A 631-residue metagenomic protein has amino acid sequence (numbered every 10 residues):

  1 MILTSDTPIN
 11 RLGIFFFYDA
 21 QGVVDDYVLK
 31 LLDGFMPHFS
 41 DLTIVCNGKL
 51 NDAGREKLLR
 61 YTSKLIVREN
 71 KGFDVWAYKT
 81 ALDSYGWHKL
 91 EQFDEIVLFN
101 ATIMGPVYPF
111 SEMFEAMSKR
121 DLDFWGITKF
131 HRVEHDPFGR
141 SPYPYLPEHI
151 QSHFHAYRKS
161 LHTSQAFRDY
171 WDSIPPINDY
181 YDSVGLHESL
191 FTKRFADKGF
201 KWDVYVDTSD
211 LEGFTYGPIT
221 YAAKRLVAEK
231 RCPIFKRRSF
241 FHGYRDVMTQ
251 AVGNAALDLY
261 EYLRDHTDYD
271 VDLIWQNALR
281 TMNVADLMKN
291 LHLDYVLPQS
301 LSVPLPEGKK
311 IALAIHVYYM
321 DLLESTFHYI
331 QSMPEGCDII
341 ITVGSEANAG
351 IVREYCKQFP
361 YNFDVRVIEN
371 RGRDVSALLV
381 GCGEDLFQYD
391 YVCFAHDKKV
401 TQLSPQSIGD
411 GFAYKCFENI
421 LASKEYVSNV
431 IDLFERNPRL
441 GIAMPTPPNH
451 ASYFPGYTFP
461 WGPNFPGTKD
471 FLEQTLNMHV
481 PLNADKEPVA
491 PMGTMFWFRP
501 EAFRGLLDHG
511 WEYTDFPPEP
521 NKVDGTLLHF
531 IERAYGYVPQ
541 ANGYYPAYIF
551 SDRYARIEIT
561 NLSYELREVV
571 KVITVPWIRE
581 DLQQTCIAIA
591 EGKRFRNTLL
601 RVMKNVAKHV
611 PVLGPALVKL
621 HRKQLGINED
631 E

Functional and structural regions predicted by a protein language model:
M1-E631: ER/Golgi luminal nucleotide-sugar-dependent glycosyltransferases, focusing on the catalytic module
